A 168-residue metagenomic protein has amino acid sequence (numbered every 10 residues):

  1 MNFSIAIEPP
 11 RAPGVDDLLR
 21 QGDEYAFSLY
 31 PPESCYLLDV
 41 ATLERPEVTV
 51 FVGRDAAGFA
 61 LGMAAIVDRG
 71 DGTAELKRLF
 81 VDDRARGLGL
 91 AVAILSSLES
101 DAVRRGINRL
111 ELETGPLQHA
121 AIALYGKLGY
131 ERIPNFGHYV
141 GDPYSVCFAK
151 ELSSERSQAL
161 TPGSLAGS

Functional and structural regions predicted by a protein language model:
F3-K77, D82-R84, L95-S97, D101 (+4 more regions): Acetyl-CoA-dependent GNAT
P10, E111-T114, I122, G126-C147: Conserved catalytic-core motifs of GNAT/GCN5-like acyltransferases
P13, L88, H119, D142: Loop/helix-junction capping segments adjacent to catalytic residues or to phosphate/diphosphate-binding pockets
D71-T73, R109, S145: A generic structural signal for beta-strand entry/edge sites
D82-R84, L88, P116: Active-site acidic-Proline motif in GNAT/NAT acetyltransferases
L88, S100-V103, R109-E111, G126-G129: Charged, amphipathic alpha-helical coiled-coil/dimerization segments
